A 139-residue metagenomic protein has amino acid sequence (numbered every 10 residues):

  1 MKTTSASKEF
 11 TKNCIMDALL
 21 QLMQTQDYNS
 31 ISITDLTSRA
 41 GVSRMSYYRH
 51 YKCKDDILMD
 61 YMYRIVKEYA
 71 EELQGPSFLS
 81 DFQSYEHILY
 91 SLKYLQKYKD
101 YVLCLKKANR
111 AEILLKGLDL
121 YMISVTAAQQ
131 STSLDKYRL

Functional and structural regions predicted by a protein language model:
M1-Q26, D35, R39: Basic, helix-initiating cap at the start of DNA-binding domains
A18, H50, D60: Residues in the recognition helix of alpha-helical DNA-binding motifs
L22-D56: Helix-turn-helix
Y28, K97-D100, A127, S131: Generic structural signal for secondary-structure transition and capping sites
I31-S32, L103-L105, L114, L134: Short, hydrophobic secondary-structure boundary micro-motifs
S32-I33, M62-A70, P76: Short, basic, alpha-helical segments at the C-terminal edge of helix-turn-helix-like DNA-binding modules
Q74-Y101: Hydrophobic alpha-helical connector segments
E86-H87, N109-L139: Amphipathic alpha-helical packing segments from all-alpha helical-bundle domains
